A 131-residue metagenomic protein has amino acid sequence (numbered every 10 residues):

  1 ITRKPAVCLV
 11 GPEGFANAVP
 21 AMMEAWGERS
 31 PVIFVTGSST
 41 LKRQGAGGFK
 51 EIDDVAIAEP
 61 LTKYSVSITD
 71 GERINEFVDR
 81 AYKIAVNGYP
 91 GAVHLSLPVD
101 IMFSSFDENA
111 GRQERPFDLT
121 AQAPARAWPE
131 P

Functional and structural regions predicted by a protein language model:
I1-P131: N-terminal alpha/beta PP-like core and its mobile active-site loop of ThDP/TPP-dependent enzymes
